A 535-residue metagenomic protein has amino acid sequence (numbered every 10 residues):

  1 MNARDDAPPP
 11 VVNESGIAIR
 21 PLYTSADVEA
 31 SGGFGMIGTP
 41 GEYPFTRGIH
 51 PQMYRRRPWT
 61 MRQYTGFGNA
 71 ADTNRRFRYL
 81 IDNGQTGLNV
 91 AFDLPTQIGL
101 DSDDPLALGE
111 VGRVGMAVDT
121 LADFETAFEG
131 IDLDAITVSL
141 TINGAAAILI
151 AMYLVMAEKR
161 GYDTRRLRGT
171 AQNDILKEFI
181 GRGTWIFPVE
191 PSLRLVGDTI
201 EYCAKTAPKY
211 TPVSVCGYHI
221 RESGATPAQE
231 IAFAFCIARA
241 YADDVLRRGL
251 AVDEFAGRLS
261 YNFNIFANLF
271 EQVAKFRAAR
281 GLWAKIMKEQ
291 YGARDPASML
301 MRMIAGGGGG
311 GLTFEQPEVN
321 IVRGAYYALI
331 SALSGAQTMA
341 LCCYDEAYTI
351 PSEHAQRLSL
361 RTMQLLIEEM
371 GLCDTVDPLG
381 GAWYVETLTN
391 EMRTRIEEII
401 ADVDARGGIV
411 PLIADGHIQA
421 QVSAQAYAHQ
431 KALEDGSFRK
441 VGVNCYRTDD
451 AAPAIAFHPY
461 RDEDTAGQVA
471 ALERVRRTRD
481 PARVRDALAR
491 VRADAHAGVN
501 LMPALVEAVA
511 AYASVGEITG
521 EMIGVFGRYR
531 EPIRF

Functional and structural regions predicted by a protein language model:
M1-F266, E271, Q290, R294-G306 (+3 more regions): Catalytic alpha/beta active-site cores
N2-A30, T39-T46, L94, E353 (+2 more regions): Flexible, glycine-rich loop/tail regions that form catalytic "lids" or insertion modules at the edges of active sites
R57, D103-L106, L176-E178, S214-G217 (+9 more regions): Short acidic (Asp/Glu) and glycine-rich catalytic loops that position anionic groups and cofactors
A71-N74, V118-L121, A147, E190-G197 (+14 more regions): Electropositive phosphate-/nucleotide-binding environments in soluble metabolic enzymes
T86, E129-L133, V155-D163, G197-K209 (+15 more regions): Generic secondary-structure signature for well-ordered alpha-helical cores
L108-R113, V138, K177-F187, I220-G224 (+7 more regions): Short beta-alpha connecting loops at secondary-structure transitions that line or flank enzyme active sites
D119, I142-A145, A157-K159, G183-C203 (+7 more regions): Phosphate/diphosphate-binding loops
A251-F255, A293-G307, E315-Y344, P351-L372 (+3 more regions): Flexible glycine/proline-rich, aromatic-decorated loop/lid segments
